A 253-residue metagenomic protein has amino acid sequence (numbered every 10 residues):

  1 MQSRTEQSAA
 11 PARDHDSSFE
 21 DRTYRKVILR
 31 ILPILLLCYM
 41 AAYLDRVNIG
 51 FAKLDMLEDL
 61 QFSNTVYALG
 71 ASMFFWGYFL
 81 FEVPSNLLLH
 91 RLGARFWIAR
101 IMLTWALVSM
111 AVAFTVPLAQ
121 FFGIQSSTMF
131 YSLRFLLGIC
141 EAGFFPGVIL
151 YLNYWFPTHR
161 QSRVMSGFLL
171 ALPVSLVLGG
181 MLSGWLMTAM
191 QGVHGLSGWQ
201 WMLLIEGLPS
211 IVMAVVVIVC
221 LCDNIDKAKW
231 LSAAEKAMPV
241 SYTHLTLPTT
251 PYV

Functional and structural regions predicted by a protein language model:
V47, F75-V83, V177: Residue-level signature of mid-helix packing/kink "hotspots" within the transmembrane helices of 12-pass Major
G50-F79: Extracellular/periplasmic helix-loop-helix junction of adjacent transmembrane segments in MFS-like secondary
L103-G123: C-terminal ends and interior cores of transmembrane alpha-helices in multi-pass membrane transporters/permeases
L137-L170: Cytoplasmic helix-loop-helix junction between adjacent transmembrane helices in 12-TM secondary transporters
S166-S183, S210: Glycine-rich segments within core transmembrane alpha-helices of 12-TM secondary carriers
L196-L245: Central mid-sequence intracellular linker of multi-pass
H244-V253: Single conserved hydrophobic/aromatic residue that forms the stacking wall/gate of nucleotide- or nucleobase-binding
